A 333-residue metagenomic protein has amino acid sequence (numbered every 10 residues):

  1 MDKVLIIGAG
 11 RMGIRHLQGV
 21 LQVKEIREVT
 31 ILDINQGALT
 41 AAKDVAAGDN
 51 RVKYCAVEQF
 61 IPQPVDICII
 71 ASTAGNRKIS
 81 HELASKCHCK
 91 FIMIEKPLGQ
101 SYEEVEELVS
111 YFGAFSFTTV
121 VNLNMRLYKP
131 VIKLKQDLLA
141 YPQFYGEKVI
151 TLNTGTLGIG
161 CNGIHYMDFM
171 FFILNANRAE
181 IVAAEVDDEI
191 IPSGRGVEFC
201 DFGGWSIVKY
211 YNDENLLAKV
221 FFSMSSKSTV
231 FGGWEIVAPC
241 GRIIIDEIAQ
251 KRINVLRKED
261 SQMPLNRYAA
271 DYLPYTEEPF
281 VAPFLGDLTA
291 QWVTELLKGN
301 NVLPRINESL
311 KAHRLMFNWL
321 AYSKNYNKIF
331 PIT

Functional and structural regions predicted by a protein language model:
M1-D49, Q63: N-terminal Rossmann-like dinucleotide-binding module
H16, V45, V52-Y111: Beta-loop-alpha module in the N-terminal Rossmann-like domain of NAD(P)-dependent dehydrogenases, especially those
I26, C87-F91, F115-F117: A short helix->loop->beta-strand "cap" motif at the edges of active sites that frequently abuts
I26, I67-S72, T118, Q291-T333: C-terminal helix-rich "cap/oligomerization" subdomain common to oxidoreductases
E58-P62, I67-I70, G99-M167, P331: A contiguous active-site-proximal alpha/beta segment in oxidoreductase catalytic domains
M93-I94, T119-V121, I245: Hydrophobic residues in well-ordered beta-strands that form the structural core
I150-F231, E235: Rossmann-like dinucleotide-binding domain that binds NAD(P)(H)
E214-L288, R305: NAD(P)-dinucleotide binding in Rossmann-like oxidoreductases
